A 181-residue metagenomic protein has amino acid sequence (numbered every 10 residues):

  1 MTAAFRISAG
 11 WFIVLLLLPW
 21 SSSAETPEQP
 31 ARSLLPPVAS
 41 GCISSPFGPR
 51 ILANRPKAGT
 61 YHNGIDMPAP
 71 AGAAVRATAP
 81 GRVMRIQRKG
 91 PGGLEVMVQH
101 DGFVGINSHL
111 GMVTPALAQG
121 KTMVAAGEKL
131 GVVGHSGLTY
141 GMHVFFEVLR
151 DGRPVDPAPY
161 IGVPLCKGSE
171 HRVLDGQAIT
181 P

Functional and structural regions predicted by a protein language model:
M1-G10: Bacterial N-terminal signal peptides that target proteins for export
G10-P19: Bacterial N-terminal signal peptides
W20-L94, D101, A126, H135 (+2 more regions): Surface-exposed, glycine-biased beta-strand/turn segments
A77-L117, M142-V148: Zn2+-dependent peptidoglycan hydrolase active-site motif and core
I86, T114-V124, E128, G152: Acidic, glycine-anchored pre-beta loop/turn
G111-M112, L149-H171: Short peripheral tails and domain-boundary helices/loops at the edges of structured domains
